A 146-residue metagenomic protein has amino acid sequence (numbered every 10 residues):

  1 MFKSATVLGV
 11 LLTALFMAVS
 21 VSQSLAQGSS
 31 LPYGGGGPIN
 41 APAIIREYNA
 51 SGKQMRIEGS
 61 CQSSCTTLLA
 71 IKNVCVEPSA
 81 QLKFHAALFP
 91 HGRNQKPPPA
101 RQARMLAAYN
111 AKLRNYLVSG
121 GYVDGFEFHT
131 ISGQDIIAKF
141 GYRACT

Functional and structural regions predicted by a protein language model:
M1-L11: Bacterial N-terminal signal peptides that target proteins for export
G9-S20: Bacterial N-terminal signal peptides
S22-A26: Signal peptide processing junction and immediate N-terminal pro/mature segment of secreted/exported proteins
Q27-S79, F84-P90: Cleft-lining beta-strand/loop regions that shape enzyme active-site pockets
S29-S30, I39, A43-R56, R93-T146: Charged, glycine-interspersed solvent-exposed loop segments at helix/strand-loop junctions that cap or gate access
